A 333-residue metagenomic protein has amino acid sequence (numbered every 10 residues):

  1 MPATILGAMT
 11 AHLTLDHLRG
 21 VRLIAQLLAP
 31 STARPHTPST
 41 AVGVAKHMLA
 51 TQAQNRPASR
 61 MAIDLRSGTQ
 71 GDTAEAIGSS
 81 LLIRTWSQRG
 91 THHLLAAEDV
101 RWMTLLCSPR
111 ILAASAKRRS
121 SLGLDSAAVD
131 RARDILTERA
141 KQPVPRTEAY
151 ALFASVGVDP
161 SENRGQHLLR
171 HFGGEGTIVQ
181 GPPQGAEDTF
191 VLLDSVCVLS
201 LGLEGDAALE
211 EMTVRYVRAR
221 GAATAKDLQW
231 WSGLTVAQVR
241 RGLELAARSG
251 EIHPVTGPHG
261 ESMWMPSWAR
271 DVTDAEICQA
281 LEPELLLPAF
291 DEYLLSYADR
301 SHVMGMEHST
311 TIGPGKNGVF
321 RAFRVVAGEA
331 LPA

Functional and structural regions predicted by a protein language model:
P2-T147, L152-S161: Phosphate-backbone binding and catalysis cores of DNA-processing enzymes
G78-S87, T91, G174-P183, R248-T256 (+1 more regions): A short, conserved structural fragment
L94-V100, Q184-L203, P258-I277: Short, cationic-aromatic polyanion-contact patches
L105-K117, S195-R215, A219, D274-Q279 (+1 more regions): Short, amphipathic alpha-helical interaction segments positioned at domain boundaries
E162-G242: Loop-centered beta-sheet repeat module
G221-T273: Anionic-ligand-binding alpha/beta catalytic cores of soluble enzymes and soluble regulatory domains that recognize
G250-S309: Non-catalytic regulatory appendages
M306-A333: Glycine-rich, small/acidic residue-mixed loop/short-helix segments
